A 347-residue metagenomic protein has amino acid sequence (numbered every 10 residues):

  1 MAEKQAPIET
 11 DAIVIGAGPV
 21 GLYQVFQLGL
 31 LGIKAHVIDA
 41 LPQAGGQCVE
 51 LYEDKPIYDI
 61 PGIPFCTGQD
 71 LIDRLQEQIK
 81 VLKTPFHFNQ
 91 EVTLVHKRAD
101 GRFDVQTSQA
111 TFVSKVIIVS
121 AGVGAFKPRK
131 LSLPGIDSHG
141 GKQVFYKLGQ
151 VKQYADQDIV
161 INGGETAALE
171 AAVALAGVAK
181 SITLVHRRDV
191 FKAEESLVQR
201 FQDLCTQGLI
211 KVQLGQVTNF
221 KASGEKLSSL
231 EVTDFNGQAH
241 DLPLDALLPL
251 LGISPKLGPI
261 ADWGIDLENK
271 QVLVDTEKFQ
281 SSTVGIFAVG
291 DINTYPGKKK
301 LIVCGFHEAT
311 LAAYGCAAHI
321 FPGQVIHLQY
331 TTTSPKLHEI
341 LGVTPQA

Functional and structural regions predicted by a protein language model:
M1-D11, D73: Extreme N-terminal leader/targeting segments of oxidoreductases
A2-E3, V123-V178, V274-T276: Glycine-rich dinucleotide-binding loop and its adjacent helix/turn
I8, Q76-T107, F112-S114, A176-T276 (+1 more regions): A Rossmann-like FAD-binding core segment of flavoenzymes
T10-V37, A168-A176: N-terminal Rossmann-like FAD-binding beta1-loop-alpha1 element of flavoenzymes
I15, G29-E50, T183-A193: Glycine-rich FAD pyrophosphate-binding loop
L41-C66, E194-Q202: Conserved N-terminal glycine-rich FAD pyrophosphate-binding loop of Rossmann-like flavoproteins
S132-A155, L250-V303, L311: FAD-site-proximal beta/loop scaffold in flavoenzymes
L169-A171, I292-K336: A conserved FAD-binding loop/helix module that cradles the flavin
